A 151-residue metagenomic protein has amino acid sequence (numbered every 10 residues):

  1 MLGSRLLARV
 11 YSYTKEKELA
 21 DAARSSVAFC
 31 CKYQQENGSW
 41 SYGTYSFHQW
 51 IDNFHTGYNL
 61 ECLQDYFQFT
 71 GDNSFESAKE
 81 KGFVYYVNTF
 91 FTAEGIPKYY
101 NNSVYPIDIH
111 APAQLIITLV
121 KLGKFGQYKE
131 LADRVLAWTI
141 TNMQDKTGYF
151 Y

Functional and structural regions predicted by a protein language model:
M1-Y151: Glycan-recognition and catalytic cores of secretory/periplasmic carbohydrate-active enzymes
